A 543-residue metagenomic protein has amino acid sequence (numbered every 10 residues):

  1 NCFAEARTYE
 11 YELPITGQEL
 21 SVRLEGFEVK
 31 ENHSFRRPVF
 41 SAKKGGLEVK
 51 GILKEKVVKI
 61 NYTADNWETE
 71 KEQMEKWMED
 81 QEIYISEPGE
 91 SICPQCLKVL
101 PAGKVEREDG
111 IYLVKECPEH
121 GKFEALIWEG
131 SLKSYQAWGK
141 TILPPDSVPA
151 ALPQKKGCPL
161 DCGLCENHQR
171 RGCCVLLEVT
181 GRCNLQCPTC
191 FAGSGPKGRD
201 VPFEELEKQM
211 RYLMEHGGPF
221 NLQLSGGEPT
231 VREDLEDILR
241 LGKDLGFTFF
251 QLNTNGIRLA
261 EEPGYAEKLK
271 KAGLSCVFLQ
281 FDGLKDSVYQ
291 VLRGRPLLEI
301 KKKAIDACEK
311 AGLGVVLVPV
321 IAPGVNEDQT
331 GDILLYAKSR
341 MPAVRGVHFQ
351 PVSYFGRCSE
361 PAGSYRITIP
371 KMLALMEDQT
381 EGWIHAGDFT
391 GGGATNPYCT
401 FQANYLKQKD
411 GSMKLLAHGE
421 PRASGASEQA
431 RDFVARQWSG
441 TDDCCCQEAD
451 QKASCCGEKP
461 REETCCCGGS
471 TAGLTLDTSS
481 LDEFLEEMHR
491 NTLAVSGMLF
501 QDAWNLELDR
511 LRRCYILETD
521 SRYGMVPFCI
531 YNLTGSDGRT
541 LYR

Functional and structural regions predicted by a protein language model:
K50-C173, L185, R513, L517-N532: Flexible, acidic/Gly-rich N-terminal and inter-domain linker regions that tether and position cofactor-handling modules
I52, V57, N61, D306 (+1 more regions): Radical SAM enzyme [4Fe-4S]-AdoMet core and its adjacent flexible, acidic and glycine-rich loops/tails across
K59-S91, C456, P460, C465-F500 (+1 more regions): Short, compositionally biased leader-like segments
D109-G130, G139-T254, R258-G264: Conserved alpha-helical substructure of the radical SAM core
R182-A192, G457-E458, C466-G468, I530: Local cysteine-cluster metal-coordination motifs and their immediate loop/turn environment, predominantly Fe-S cluster
G193-D200, Q290-P296, A362: Short glycine-enriched, charge-decorated loop/helix-capping segments at active-site entrances that position
E207-Q223, R232-P351: Radical SAM/AdoMet-radical enzyme domain recognition
S480-R543: C-terminal target-recognition/interaction regions appended to catalytic cores
